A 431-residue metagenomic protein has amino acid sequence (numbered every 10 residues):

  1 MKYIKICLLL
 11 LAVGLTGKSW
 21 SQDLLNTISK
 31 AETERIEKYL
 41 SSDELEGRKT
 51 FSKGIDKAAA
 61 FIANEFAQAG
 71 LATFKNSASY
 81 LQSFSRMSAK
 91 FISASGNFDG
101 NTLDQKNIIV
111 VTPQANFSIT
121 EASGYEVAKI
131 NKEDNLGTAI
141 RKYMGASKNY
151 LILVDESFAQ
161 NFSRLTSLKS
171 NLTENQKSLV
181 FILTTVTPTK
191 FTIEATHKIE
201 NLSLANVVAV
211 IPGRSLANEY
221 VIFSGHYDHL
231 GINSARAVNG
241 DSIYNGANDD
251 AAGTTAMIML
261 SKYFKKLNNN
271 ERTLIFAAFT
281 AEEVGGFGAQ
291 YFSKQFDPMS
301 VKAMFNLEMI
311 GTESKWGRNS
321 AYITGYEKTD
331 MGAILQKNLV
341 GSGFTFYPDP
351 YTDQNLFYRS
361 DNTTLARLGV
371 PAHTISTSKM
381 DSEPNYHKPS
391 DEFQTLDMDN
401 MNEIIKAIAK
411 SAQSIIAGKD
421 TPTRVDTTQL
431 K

Functional and structural regions predicted by a protein language model:
M1-T27: Bacterial Sec-dependent N-terminal signal peptides
S19-A58, I62-T73, I211-G213, N218-Y220 (+1 more regions): N-terminal hydrophobic or amphipathic helices/low-complexity stretches enriched in small/hydrophobic/Pro/Gly
D23-T27, D43-K53, Y80-S83, G124-N131 (+6 more regions): Second-shell loop/turn segments in exported
E46-G145: Noncatalytic luminal/extracellular "stalk/propeptide" segments of secretory-pathway proteins
Q105-A139, M144-N149, N218, S224-K265: Active-site metal-coordination/substrate-binding segment of hydrolases, especially metallo-dependent peptidases
Q160-G246, M259-K262, K266, E271: Soluble metallo-hydrolase cores and metallopeptidase-like ectodomains found primarily in the secretory/periplasmic
L216, F279-D381, D420-T423: Metal-dependent peptidase/peptidase-like ectodomains
S382-K431: His/Asp/Glu-rich mid-to-C-terminal helical/loop segments that flank catalytic regions of hydrolases
